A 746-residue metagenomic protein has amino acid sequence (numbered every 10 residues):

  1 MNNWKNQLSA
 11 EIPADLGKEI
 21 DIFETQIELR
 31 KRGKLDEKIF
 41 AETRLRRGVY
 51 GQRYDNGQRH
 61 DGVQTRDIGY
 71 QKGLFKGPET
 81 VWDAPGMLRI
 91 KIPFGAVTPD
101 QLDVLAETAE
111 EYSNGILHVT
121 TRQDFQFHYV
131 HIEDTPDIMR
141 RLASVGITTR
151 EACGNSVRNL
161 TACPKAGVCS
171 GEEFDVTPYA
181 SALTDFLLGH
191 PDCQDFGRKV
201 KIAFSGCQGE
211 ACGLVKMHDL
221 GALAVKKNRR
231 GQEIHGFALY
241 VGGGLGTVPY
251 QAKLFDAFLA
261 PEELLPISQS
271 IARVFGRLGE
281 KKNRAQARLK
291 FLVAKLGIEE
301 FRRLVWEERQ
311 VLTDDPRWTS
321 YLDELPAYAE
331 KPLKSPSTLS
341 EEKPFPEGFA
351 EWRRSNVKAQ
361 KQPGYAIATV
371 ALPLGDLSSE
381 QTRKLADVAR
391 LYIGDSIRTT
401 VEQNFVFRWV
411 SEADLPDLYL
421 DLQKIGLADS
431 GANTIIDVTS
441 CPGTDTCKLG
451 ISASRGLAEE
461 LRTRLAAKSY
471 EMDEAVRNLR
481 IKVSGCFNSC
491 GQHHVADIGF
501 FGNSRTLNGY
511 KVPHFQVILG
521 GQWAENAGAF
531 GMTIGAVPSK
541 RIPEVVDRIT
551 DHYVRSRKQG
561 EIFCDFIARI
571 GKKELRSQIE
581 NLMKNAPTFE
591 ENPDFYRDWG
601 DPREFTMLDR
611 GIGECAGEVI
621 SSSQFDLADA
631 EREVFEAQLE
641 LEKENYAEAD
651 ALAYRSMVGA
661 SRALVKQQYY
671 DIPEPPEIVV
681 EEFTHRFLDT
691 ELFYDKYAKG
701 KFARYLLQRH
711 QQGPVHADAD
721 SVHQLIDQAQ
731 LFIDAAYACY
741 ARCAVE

Functional and structural regions predicted by a protein language model:
M1-E636: Peripheral terminal and linker regions in Fe-S/redox and tRNA-modifying enzymes
S113, I393, M657-V665: Short alpha-helix boundary/capping elements
P191, F275, G279-K282, S469 (+4 more regions): Long, hydrophobic, amphipathic alpha-helical segments used as structural scaffolds
E618-E631, F635-L639, S661-E746: Long, charged low-complexity segments
V634, L641, Y646, A653-Y654 (+1 more regions): Inward-facing hydrophobic residues that define packing positions of alpha-helical scaffold repeats
Y646-A647, V715: Charged, low-complexity interaction regions
A647-Y654, D720-Q724: Short, charged, amphipathic alpha-helical segments
